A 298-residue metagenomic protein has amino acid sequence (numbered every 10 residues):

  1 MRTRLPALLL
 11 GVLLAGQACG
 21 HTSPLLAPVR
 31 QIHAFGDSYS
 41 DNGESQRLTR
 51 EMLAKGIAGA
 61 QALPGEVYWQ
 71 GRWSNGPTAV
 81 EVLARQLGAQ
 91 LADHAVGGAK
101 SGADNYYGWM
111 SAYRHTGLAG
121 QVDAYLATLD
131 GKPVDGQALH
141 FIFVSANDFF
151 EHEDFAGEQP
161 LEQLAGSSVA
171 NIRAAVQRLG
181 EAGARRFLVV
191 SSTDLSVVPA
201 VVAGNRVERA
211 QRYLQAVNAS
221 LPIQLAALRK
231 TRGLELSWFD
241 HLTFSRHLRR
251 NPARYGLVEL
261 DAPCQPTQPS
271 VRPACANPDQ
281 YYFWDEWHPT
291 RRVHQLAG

Functional and structural regions predicted by a protein language model:
M1-P6: Bacterial N-terminal signal peptides that target proteins for export
A7-Q17: Bacterial N-terminal signal peptides
C19-G298: Conserved active-site regions of diverse hydrolases
